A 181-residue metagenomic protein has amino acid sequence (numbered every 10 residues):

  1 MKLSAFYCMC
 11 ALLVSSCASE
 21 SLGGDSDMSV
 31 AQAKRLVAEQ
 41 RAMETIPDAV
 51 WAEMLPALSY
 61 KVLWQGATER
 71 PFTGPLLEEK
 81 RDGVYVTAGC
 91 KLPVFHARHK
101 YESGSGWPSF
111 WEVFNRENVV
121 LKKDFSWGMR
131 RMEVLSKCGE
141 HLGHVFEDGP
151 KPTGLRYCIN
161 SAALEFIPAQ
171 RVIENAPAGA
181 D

Functional and structural regions predicted by a protein language model:
M1-Y7: Bacterial N-terminal signal peptides that target proteins for export
V14-S16: C-terminal motif of bacterial Sec signal peptides marking the signal peptidase cleavage site
A18-E20: Bacterial signal peptide processing site
V30, A42-M43, D48, A52-V86 (+1 more regions): A short Gly-Trp-Pro
V37: Chalcogenol-based redox active-site neighborhoods
